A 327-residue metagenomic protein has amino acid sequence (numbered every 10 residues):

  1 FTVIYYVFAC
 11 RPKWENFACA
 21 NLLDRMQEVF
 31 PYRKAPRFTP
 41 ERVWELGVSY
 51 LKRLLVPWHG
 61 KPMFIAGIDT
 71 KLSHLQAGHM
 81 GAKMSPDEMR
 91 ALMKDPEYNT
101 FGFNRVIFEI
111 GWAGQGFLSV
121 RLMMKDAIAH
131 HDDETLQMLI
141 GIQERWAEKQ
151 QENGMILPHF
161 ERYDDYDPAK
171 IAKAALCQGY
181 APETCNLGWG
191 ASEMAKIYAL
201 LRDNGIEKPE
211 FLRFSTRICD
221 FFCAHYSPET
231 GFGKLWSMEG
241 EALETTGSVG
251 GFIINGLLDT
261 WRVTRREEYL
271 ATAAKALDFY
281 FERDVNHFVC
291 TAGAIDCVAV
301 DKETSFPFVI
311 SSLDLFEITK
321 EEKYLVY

Functional and structural regions predicted by a protein language model:
F1-W189, K196-F211, D220: Carbohydrate-recognition beta-sandwich/jelly-roll modules in extracellular/periplasmic carbohydrate-active proteins
L54-W58, W146-K149, N153, F222-G233 (+1 more regions): A short secondary-structure junction motif
I107-I128, Q178-A199, G240-R262, C297-E317 (+1 more regions): Well-ordered alpha-helical segments within folded domains of soluble proteins
D126, L139-A147, I197, S215 (+6 more regions): Alpha-helical solenoid scaffolds that mediate protein-protein interactions, centered on TPR/SEL1-like repeats but also
D165-A181, S192-V263, E267, Y327: Active-site lining segments of carbohydrate-active enzymes
A224-H225, T264, A276-A299, I318-T319 (+1 more regions): Non-catalytic carbohydrate-binding regions of carbohydrate-active enzymes
